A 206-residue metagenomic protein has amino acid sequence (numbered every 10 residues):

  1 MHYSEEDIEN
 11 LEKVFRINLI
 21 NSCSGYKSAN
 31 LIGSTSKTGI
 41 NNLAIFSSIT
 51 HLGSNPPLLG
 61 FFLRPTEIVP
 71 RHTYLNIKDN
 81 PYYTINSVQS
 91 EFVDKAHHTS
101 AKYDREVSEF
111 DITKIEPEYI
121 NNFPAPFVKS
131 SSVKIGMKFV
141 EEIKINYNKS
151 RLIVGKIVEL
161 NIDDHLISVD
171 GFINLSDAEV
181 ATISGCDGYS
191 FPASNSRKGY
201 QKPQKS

Functional and structural regions predicted by a protein language model:
M1-S206: Basic, polyanion-binding surface patches
